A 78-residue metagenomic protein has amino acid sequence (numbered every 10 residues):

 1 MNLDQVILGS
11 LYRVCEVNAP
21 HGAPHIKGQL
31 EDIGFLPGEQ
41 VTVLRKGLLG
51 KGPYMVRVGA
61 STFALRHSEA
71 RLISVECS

Functional and structural regions predicted by a protein language model:
L3, L30-G34: Short, surface-exposed secondary-structure edge patches
S10-Y12, L48-S78: C-terminal structural segments of small proteins and small subunits
V14, Q40-V43: Conserved hydrophobic positions within beta-strands
A23-Q29: Short alpha-helix capping/helix-loop boundary micro-motifs
